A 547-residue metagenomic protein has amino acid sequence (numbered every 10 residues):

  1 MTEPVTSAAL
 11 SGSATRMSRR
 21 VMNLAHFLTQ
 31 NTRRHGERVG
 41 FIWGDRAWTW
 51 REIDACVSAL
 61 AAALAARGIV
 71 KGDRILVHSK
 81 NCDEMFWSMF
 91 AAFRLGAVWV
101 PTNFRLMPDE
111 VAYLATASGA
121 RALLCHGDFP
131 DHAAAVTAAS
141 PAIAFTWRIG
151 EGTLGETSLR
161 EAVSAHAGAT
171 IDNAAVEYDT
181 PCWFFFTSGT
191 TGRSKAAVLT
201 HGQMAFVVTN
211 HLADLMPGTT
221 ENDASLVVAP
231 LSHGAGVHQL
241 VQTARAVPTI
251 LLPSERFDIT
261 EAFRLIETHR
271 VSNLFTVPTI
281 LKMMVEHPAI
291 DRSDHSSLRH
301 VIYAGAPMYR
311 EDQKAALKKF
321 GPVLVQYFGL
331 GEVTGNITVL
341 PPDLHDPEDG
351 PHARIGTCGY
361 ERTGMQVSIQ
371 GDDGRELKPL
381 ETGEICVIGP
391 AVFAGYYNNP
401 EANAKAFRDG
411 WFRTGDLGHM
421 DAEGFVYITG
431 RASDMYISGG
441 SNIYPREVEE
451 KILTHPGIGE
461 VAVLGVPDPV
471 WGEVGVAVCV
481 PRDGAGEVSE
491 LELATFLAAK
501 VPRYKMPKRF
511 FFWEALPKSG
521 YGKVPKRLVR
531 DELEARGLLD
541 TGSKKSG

Functional and structural regions predicted by a protein language model:
S13-M22, L154-P181: Flexible, low-complexity linker/hinge segments
R20, R46, A61-D109, V228 (+1 more regions): Conserved AMP-binding/adenylate-forming
A62, A66-R67, R94-A162, D483: Structural core segment of the AMP-binding/adenylate-forming
L64-I69, G168-T180, F184-L226, H238 (+1 more regions): Conserved adenylate-forming
L106, A112-Y113, L123-C125, L274 (+7 more regions): AMP-binding/adenylate-forming catalytic core of the ANL superfamily
A205-A224, S232-S272, H287: Conserved AMP-binding/adenylation subdomain of ANL enzymes
V271-F275, V285-A353, Q366, D373-G374: Gly/Ser/Thr-rich phosphate-binding loop
Y360-G364, D372-K405, I443: Conserved ATP/PPi-binding loop(s) of AMP-dependent carboxylate-activating enzymes
